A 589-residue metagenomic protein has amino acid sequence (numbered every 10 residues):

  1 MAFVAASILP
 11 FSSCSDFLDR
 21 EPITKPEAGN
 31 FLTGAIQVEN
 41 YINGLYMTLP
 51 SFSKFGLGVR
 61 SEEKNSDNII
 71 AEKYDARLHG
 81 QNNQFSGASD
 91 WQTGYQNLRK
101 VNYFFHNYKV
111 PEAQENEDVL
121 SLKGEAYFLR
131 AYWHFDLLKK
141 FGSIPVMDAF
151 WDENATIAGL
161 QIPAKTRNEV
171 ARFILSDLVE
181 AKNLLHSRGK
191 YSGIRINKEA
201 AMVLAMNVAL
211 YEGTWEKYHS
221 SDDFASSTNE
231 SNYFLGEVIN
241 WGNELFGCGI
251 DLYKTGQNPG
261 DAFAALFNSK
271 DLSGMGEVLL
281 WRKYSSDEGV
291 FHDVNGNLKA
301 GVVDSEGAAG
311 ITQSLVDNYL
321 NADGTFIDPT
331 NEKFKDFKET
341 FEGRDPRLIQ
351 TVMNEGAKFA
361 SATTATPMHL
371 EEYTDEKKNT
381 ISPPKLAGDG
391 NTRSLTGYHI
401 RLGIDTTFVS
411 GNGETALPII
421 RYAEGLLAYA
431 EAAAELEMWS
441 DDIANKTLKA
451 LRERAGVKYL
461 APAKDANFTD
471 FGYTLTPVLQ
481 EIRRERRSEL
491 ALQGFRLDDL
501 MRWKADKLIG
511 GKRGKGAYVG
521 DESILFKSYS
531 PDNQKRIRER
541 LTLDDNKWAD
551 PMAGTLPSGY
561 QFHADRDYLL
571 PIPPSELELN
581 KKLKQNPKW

Functional and structural regions predicted by a protein language model:
F11-S13: C-terminal motif of bacterial Sec signal peptides marking the signal peptidase cleavage site
S15-Y74, F105, I144, D148 (+5 more regions): An aromatic- and glycine-enriched ligand-binding surface/loop that stacks and positions planar moieties
G34-P50, A71-F141, I157-G193, F337 (+4 more regions): Conserved, well-structured interaction surfaces
G94-N97, F173-L175, P259-N321, N412 (+4 more regions): Long, intrinsically disordered, low-complexity segments
K123, R130, A205, E212 (+3 more regions): Structural register within alpha-helical repeat arrays
F341-E453: C-terminal substrate/ligand-recognition segments
